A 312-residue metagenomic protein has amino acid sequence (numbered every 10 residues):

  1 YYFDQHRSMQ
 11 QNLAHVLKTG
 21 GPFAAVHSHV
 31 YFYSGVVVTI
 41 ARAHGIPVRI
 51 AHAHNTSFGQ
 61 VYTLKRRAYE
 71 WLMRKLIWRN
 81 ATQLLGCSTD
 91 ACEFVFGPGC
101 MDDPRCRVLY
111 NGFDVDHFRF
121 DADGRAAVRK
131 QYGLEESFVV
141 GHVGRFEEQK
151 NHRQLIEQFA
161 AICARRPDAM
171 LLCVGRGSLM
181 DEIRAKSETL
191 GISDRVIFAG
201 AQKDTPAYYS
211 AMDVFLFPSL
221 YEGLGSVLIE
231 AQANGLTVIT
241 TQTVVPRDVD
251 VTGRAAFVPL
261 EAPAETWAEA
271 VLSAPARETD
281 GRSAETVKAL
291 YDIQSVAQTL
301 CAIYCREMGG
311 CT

Functional and structural regions predicted by a protein language model:
L13-A14, R119-G133: A short helix/loop element that forms part of the nucleotide-sugar donor recognition site in Leloir-type
S28-S34, A53: Short His-centered aromatic/hydrophobic patch
R79-R119: A short, active-site helix/loop in glycosyltransferases that binds the activated sugar's phosphate group
F138, H142-A161, S178-R184: A conserved mid-protein helix/loop that constitutes part of the nucleotide-sugar donor-binding site
A201, L220: Aromatic "clamp/platform" in nucleotide-sugar-dependent glycosyltransferases that forms part of the donor/acceptor
L228, T237-T241, R247: Short hydrophobic beta-strand element within catalytic cores of glycosyltransferases and related nucleotide-activated
R247-A276, Q294: Change "using UDP/GDP/dTDP sugars" to "using nucleotide sugars
E278-T312: A charged, aromatic-enriched C-terminal amphipathic alpha-helix characteristic of glycosyltransferases across folds
